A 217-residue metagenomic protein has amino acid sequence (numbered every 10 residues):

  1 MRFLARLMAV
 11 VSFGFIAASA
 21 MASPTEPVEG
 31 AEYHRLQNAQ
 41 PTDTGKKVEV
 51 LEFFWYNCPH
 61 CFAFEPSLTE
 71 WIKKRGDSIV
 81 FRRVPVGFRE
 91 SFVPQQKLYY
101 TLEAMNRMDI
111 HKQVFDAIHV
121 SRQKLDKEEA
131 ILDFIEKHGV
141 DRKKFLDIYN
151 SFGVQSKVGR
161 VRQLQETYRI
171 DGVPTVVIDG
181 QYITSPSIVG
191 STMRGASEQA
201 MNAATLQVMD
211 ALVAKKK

Functional and structural regions predicted by a protein language model:
R2-V93, T205-K217: Extracytoplasmic thiol/disulfide redox context detector
L4-A5, H138-K217: C-terminal cap of thioredoxin/glutaredoxin-like
K46-V48, D77-V80, M105-H111, D141-R142 (+1 more regions): Loop/turn elements at helix/coil->beta-strand transitions in domains of secreted/extracellular proteins
Y56-H60, G87-S91, A117-S121, G153-V154 (+1 more regions): Solvent-exposed loop/turn segments at secondary-structure junctions within structured extracellular/periplasmic domains
A63, T69, K73-D77, E103-R107 (+6 more regions): Sec-exported extracytoplasmic/periplasmic mature domains
E65-I72, Q95-Y99, H111, E128 (+4 more regions): Extracytoplasmic/secreted envelope proteins and their assembly/folding machinery, especially bacterial periplasmic
K74-A104, H111-E136: Structural microenvironment flanking redox-active thiols in thiol-disulfide oxidoreductases
